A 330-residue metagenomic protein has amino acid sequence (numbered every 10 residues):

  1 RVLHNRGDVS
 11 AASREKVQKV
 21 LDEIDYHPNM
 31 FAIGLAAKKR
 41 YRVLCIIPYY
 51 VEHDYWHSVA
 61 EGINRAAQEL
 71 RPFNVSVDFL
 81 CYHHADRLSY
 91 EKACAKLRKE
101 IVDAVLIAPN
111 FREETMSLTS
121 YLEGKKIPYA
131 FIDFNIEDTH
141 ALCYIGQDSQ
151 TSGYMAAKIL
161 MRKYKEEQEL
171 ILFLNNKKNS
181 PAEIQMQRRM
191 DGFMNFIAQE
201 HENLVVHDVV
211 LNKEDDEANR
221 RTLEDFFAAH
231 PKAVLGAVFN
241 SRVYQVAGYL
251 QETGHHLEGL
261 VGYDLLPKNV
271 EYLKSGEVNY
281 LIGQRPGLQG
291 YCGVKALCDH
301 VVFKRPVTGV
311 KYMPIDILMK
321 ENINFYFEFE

Functional and structural regions predicted by a protein language model:
R1-K38: N-terminal helix-turn-helix DNA-binding module of bacterial transcription factors
I24, P181, I197, R285-E330: Hinge/cleft segment of the Venus flytrap/periplasmic-binding protein
P28-E91: Amphipathic helical "hinge" segments at domain boundaries
P48-H57, D78-L88, G146-Y154, L174-G192 (+4 more regions): Hinge/beta->alpha junction and helix N-cap segments in small-molecule ligand-binding domains
E69-F73, K125, I197-L204, L250-L257: Short helix-capping segments at alpha-helix termini
A95, A104-E123, F193, H207-V270: Hydrophobic alpha-helical
F111-T151, L266-V278: Flexible loop/hinge segments that line or gate small-molecule binding clefts
Y144-I171, N219-R220, N269, Q284-V302: Hydrophobic alpha-helical segments within soluble ligand-binding/sensing domains
